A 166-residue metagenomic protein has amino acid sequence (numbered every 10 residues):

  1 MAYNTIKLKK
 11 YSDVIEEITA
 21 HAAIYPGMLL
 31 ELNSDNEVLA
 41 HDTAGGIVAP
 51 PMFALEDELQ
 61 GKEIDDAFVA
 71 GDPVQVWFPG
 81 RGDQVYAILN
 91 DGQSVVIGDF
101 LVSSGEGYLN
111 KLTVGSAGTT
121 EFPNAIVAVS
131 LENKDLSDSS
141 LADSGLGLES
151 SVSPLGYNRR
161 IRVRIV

Functional and structural regions predicted by a protein language model:
M1-V166: Glycine-anchored, exposed beta-strand/edge motif detector
